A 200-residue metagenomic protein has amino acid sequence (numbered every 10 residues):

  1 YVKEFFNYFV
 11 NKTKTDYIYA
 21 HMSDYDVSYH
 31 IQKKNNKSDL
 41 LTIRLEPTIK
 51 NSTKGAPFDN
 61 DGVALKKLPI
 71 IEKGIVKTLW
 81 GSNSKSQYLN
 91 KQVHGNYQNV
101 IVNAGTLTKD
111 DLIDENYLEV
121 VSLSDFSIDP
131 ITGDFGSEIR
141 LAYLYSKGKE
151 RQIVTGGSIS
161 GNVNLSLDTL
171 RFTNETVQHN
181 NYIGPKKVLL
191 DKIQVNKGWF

Functional and structural regions predicted by a protein language model:
Y1-Y29: Active-site pocket-lining segments that scaffold enzyme catalytic pockets across diverse folds
I31-F200: Dual-mode signal for accessory low-complexity, basic/Gly-rich regions
